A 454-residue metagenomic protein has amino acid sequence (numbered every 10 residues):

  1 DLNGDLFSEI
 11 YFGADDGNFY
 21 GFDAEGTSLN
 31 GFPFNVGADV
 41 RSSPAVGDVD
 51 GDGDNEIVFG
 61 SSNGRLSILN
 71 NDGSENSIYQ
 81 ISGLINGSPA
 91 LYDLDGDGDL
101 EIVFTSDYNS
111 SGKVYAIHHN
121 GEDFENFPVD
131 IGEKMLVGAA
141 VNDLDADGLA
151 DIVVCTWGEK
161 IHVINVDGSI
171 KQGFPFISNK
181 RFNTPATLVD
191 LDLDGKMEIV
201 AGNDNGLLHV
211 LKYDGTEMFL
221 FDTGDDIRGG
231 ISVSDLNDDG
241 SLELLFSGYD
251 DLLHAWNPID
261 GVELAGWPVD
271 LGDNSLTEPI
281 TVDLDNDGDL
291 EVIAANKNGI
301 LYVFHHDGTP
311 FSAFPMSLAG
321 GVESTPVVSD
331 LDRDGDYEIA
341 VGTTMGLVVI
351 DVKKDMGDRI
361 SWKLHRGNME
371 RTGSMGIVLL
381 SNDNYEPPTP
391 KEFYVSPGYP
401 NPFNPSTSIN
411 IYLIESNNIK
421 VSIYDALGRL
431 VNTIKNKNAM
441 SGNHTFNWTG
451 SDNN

Functional and structural regions predicted by a protein language model:
D1-L380: Extracytoplasmic/lumenal domain signature
G4, D72, I117-N120, D355-D358 (+4 more regions): Short linear sequence motifs
S111, R359, N418-K420, V431: Internal amphipathic alpha-helical segments of the cytochrome P450 catalytic fold
G321, S441-T445: Short, solvent-exposed loop/turn segments in extracellular or other extracytoplasmic domains
S381-Y424, T433-K437, T445-S451: Glycine-centered coil/turn sites that cap beta-strands in beta-rich domains
N454: Conserved glycine-rich acetyl-CoA-binding loop
